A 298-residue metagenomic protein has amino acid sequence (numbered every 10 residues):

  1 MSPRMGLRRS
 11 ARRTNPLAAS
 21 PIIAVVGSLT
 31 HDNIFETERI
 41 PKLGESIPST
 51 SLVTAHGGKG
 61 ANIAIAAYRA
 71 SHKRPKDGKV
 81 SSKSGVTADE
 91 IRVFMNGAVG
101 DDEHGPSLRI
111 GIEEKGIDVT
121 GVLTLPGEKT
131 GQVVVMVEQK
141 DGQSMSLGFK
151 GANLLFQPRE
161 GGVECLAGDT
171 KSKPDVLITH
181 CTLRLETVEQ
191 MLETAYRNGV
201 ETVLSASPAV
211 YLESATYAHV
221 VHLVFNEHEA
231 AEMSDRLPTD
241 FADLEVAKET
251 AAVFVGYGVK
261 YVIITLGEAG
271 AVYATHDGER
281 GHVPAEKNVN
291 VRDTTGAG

Functional and structural regions predicted by a protein language model:
M1-V26, P48, V210-A215, R236 (+1 more regions): Conserved phosphate-binding/catalytic region of the ribokinase-like
S2-A98, E103-I110, E114, S146 (+1 more regions): Glycine-rich phosphate/adenosyl-contacting loop at the front of the ribokinase-like
L52-V53, N96-D101, G116-T130, S205-S207 (+2 more regions): Beta-strand->loop->alpha-helix junctions that form or flank phosphate-binding loops in nucleotide-handling enzymes
I65, Q132-M136, M145, G270-A274: Short beta-strand scaffold segments in enzyme catalytic cores
I112, A195, F254-V255: A generic structural signal for well-ordered alpha-helical segments
E114, T120-P126, V133-C181: Conserved phosphate-binding/catalytic loop of the ribokinase/pfkB sugar-kinase fold
G162-E164, S172-E249, A269-G270: Conserved beta-alpha-beta core of the PfkB/ribokinase-like small-molecule kinase fold
